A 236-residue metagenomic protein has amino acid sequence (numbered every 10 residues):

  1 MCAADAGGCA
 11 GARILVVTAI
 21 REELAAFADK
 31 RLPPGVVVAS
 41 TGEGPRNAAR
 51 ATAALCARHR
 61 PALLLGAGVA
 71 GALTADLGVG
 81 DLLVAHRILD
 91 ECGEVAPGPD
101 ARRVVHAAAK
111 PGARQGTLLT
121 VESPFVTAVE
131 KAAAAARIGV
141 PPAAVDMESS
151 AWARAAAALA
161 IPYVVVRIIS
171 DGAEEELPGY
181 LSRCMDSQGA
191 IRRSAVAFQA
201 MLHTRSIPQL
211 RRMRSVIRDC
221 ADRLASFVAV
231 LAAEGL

Functional and structural regions predicted by a protein language model:
M1-D5, C9, G116: N-terminal hydrophobic/helix-forming segments and targeting peptides
C9-L15: Extreme N-terminal starter segment of soluble prokaryotic enzymes
L15-V17, L65: Conserved beta-strand elements of the Class I
A19-E23: Short polar catalytic/cofactor-binding loops
A25, D29-L236: Glycine-rich phosphate- or other oxyanion-binding loops that anchor nucleotides, phosphorylated ligands
